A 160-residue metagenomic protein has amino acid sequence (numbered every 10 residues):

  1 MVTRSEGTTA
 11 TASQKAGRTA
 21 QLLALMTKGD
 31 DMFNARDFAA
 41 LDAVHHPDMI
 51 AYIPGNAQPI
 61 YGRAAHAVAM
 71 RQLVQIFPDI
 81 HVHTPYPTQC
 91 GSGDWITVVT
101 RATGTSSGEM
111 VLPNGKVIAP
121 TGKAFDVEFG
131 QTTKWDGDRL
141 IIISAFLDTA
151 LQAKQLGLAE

Functional and structural regions predicted by a protein language model:
M1-E160: C-terminal and inter-domain tail/linker signature
